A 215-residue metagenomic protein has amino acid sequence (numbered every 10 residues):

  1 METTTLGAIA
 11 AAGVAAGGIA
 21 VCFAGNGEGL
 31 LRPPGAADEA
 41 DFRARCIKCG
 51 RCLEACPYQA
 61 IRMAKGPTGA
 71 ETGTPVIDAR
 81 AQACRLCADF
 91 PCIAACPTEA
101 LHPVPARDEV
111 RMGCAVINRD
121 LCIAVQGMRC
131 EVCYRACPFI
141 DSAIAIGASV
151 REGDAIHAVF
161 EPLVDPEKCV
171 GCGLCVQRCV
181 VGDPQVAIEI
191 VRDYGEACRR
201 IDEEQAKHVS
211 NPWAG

Functional and structural regions predicted by a protein language model:
M1-G215: Non-ligating segments of multi-cofactor redox enzymes
